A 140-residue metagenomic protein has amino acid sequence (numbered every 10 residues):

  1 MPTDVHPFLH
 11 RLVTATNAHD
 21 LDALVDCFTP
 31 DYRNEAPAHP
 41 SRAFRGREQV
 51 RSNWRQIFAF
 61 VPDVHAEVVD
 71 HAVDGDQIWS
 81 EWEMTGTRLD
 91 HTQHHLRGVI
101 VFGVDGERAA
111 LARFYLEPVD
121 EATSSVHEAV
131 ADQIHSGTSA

Functional and structural regions predicted by a protein language model:
M1-P30, V130-A140: Short, low-complexity N-terminal intrinsically disordered segments enriched in polar/charged residues
D4, E35, R51-A140: A beta-strand edge to alpha-helix "cap/lid" segment located at domain peripheries
H10-L21, F44, V61-H65, P118: Phosphate-binding glycine-rich loops and adjacent basic patches that engage nucleotide phosphates, nucleic-acid
R33-R45, F58-A59: A short gly/proline-enriched turn/hairpin at secondary-structure junctions
